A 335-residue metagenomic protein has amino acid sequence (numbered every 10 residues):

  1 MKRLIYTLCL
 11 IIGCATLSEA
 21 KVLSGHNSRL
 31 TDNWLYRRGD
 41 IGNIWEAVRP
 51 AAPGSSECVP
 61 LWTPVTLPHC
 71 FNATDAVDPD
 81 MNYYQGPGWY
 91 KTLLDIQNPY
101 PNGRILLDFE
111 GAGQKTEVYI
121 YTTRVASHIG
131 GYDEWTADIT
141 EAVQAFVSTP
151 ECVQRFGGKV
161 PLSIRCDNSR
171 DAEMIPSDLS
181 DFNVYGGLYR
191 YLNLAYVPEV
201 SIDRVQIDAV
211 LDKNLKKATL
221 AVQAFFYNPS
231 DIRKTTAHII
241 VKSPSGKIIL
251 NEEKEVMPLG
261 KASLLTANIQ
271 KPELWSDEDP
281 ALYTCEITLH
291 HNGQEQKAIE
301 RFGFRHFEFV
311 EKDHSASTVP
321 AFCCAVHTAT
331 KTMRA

Functional and structural regions predicted by a protein language model:
M1-V22: Bacterial Sec-dependent N-terminal signal peptides
A20-E110, A172-L179, Y185-L188, K312: Extended carbohydrate-recognition surfaces in non-catalytic/accessory domains of CAZymes and lectin-like proteins
R37-I41, Q85-I202, P229, P244: Accessory beta-strand-rich segments of carbohydrate-active enzymes
P68-I96, Y100-F109, G113-I129, P198-Q206 (+3 more regions): Active-site-adjacent substrate/metal-binding segments within catalytic domains of carbohydrate-active enzymes
V118-I120, K217-M257, S263-L265: Beta-strand-rich binding/interaction modules
E134-W135, I139, E255-V256, A262-Q270: A beta-strand/beta-hairpin structural motif
V160-I164, D279-H291: Short, aromatic- and glycine-rich surface loops/edge beta-strands on solvent-exposed regions
A209-A218: Short, solvent-exposed loop/linker segments at the N-terminal edge of repeated beta-sheet extracellular domains
